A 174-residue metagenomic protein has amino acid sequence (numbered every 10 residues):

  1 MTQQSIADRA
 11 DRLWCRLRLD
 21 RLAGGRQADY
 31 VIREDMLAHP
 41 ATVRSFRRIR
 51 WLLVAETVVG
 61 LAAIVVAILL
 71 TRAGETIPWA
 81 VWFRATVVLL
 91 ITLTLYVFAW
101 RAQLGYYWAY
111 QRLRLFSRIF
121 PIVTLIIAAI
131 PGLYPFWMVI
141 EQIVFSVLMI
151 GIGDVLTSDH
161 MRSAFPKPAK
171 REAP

Functional and structural regions predicted by a protein language model:
T2-P174: Topology signature of small-to-medium multi-pass alpha-helical membrane proteins
